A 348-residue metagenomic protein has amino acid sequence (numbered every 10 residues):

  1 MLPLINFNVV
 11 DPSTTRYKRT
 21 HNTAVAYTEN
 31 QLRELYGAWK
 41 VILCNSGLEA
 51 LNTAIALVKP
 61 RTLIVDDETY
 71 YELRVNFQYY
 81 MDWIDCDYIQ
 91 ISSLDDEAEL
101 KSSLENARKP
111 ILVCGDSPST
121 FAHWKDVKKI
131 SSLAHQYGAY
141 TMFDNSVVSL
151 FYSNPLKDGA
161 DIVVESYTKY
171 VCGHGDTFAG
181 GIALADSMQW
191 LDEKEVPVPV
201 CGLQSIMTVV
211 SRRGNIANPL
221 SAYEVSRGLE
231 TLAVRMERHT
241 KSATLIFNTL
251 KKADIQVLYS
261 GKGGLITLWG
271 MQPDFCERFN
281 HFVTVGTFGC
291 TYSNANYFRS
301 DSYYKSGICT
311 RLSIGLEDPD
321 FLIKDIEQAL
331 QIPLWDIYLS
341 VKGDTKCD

Functional and structural regions predicted by a protein language model:
M1-T23, T28-Q31, R311-S313: N-terminal "arm"/small-domain region of PLP-dependent enzymes with the aminotransferase-like
P3, F178-G180, G264-I266: Structural beta-strand/beta-sheet cores of well-ordered domains, especially the beta-sheet scaffolds that support
T23-Y27, N45-E49, V283, F321: Generic alpha-helix structural propensity
L32-Y36: A short, N-terminal amphipathic alpha-helix
K40-V257, Y338-G343, C347: Conserved PLP-enzyme active-site core in the AAT-like
K251, Q256-K342: Conserved C-terminal alpha-helix-loop-beta "cap" of PLP-dependent enzymes that closes/shapes the active-site mouth
